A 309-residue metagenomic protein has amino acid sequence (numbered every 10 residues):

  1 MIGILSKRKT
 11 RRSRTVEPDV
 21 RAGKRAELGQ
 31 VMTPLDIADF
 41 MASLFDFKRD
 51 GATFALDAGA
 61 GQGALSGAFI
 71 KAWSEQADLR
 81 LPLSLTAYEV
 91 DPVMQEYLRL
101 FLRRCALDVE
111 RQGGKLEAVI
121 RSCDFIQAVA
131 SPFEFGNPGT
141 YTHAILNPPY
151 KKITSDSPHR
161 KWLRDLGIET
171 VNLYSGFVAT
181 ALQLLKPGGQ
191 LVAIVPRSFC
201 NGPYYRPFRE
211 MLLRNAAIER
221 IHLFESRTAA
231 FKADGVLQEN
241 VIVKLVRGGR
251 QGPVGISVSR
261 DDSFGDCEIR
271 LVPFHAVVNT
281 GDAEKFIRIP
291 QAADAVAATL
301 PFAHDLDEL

Functional and structural regions predicted by a protein language model:
M1-L81, T86-C105, V129, P148 (+1 more regions): Class I S-adenosyl-L-methionine
M41-A42, A55-F69, D91, D124-A128 (+4 more regions): Conserved proline-anchored active-site loop of SAM-dependent methyltransferases that bridges a beta-strand
K48-D50, F135-G139: Glycine-rich phosphate-binding loop signature in dinucleotide/nucleotide-binding domains
A64, P92, Y97, T170-S226: Conserved Class I SAM-dependent methyltransferase catalytic core
L81-S84, I221-F231: RNase H-like polynucleotidyl transferase catalytic core
L102-P132: S-adenosyl-L-methionine
H159-G167: Short alpha-helical oligomerization interface
G235-L309: C-terminal substrate-recognition regions of SAM-dependent nucleic acid methyltransferases
